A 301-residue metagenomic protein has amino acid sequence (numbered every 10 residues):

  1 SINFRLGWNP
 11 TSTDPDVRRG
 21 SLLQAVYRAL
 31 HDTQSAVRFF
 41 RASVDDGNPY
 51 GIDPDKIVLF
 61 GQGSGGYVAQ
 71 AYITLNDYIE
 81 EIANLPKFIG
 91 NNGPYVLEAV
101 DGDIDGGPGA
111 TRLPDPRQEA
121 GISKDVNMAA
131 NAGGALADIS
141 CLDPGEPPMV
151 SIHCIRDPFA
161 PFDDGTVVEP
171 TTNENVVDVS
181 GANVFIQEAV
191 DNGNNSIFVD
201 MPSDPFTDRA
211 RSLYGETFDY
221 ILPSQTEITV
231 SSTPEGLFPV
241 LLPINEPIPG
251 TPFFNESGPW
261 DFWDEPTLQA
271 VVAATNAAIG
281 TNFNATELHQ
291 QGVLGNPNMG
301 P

Functional and structural regions predicted by a protein language model:
N3-Y27, R209-Y214: Cap/lid segment of the alpha/beta-hydrolase catalytic domain
D16-H31, S35-G63, L75-N84, F88: Gly/Ser-rich "nucleophile elbow"/oxyanion-hole loop immediately N-terminal to the catalytic nucleophile in hydrolases
D46-I57, C141, I197-F206: Surface-exposed patches in mature extracellular/periplasmic domains of secreted proteins
S64, V68-Y72, S140: Hydrolases whose catalytic domains are alpha/beta-hydrolase-1, hotdog thioesterase, or metallo-beta-lactamase-like
A83-I104, F238-G300: Long, low-complexity, polar/charged, intrinsically disordered or flexibly structured peripheral segments
N91-I197: The feature captures the conserved acid-bearing segment of alpha/beta-hydrolase catalytic domains
P147-P234, F238-E246, N255-A277: Active-site-adjacent alpha-helix of alpha/beta-hydrolase-fold enzymes
